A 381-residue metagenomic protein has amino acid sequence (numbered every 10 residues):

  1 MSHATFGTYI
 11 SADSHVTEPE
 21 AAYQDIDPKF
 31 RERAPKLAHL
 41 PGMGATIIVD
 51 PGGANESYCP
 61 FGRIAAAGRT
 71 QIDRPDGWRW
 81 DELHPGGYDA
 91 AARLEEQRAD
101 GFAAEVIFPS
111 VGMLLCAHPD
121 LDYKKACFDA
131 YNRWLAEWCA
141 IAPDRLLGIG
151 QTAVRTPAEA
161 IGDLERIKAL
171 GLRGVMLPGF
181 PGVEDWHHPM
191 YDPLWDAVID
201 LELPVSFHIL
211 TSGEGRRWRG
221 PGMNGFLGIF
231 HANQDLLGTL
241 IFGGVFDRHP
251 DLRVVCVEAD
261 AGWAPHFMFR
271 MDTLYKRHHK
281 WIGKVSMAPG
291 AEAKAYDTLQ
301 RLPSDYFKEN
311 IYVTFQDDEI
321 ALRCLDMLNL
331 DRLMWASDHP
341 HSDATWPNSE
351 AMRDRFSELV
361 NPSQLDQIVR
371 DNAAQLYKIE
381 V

Functional and structural regions predicted by a protein language model:
S2-I10, E20-G68, D73-A104, R133-I141 (+7 more regions): Mid-to-C-terminal alpha-helical segments outside catalytic/metal-binding sites
H3, A126, C139-L147, T152 (+2 more regions): Catalytic pocket-lining loop regions of alpha/beta-barrel enzymes, especially the amidohydrolase/enolase/GH5 lineages
A12, E18, F108, P178: Conserved residues at the C-terminal ends of beta-strands
S14-H15, D338-H339: Active-site metal-binding loops of divalent metal-dependent hydrolases
A22, G42-A45, F108-G112, G150-R155 (+4 more regions): Short, solvent-exposed turn/loop segments enriched in Gly/Ser/Thr/Pro and often Arg
I72-W78, V111-K124, A158, P221: Surface-exposed, active-site-proximal loop segments in enzymatic domains
G77-P85, L94-R98, F102-H118, R145-Q151 (+1 more regions): Divalent metal-dependent hydrolysis catalytic cores, especially in the metallo-beta-lactamase
D122-W138: Active-site-proximal gating segment of KS-fold condensing enzymes and close homologs
